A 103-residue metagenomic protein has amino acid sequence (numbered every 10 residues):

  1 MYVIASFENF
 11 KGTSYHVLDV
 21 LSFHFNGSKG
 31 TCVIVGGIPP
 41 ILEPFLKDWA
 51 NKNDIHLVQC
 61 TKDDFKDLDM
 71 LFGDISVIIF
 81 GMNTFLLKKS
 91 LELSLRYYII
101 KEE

Functional and structural regions predicted by a protein language model:
M1-E8: Short, hydrophobic/glycine-enriched beta-strand segments
E8-E103: Acidic/glycine-enriched connector segments
